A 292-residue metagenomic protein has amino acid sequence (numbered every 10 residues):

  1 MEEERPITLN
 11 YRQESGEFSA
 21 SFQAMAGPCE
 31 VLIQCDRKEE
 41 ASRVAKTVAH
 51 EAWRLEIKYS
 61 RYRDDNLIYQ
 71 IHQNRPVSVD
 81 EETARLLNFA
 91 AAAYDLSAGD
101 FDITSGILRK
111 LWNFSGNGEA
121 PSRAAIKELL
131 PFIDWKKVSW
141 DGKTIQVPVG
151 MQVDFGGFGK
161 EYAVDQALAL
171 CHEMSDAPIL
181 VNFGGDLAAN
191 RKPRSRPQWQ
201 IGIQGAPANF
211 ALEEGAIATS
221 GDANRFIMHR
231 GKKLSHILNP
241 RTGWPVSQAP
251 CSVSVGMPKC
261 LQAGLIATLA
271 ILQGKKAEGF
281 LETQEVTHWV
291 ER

Functional and structural regions predicted by a protein language model:
M1-R292: Mature catalytic core of soluble alpha/beta enzymes
